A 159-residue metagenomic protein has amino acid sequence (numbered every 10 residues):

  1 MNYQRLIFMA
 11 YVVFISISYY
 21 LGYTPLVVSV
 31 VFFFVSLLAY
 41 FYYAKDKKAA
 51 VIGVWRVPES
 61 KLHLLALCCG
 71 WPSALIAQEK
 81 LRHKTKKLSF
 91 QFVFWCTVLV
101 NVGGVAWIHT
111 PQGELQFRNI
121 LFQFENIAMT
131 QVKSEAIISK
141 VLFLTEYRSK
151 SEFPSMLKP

Functional and structural regions predicted by a protein language model:
M1-F8, A66-L67, V93: Select subsegments of transmembrane alpha-helices in polytopic membrane proteins, especially boundary-proximal
M1-Y3, V51-S60, K86-F92: Interhelical loop and helix-boundary elements at the membrane-water interface of polytopic inner-membrane proteins
I7, Y11-Y43, V98-P159: Hydrophobic alpha-helical transmembrane segments
F41-L65: Membrane-embedded helical hairpins/re-entrant loop segments and their flanking transmembrane helices within multi-pass
S60-K80: Hydrophobic, aromatic-rich membrane-embedded alpha-helical segments
Q78-L88: Membrane-helix boundary connector in multi-pass membrane proteins
